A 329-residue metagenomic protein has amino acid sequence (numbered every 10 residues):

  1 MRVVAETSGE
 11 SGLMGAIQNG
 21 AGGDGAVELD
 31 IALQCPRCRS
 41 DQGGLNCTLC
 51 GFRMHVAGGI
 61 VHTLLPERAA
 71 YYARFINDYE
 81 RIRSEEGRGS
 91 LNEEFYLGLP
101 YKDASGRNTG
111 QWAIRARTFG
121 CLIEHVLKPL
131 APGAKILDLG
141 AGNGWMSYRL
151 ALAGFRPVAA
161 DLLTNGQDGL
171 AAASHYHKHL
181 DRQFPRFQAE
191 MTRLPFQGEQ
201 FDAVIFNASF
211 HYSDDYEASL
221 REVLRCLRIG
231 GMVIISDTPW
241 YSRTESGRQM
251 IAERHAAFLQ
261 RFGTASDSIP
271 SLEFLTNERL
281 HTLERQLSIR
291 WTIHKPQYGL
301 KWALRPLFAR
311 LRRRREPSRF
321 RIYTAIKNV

Functional and structural regions predicted by a protein language model:
R2-A5, G9-G89: N-terminal auxiliary segments of SAM/dcSAM-dependent transferases
G58-L130: Conserved class I S-adenosyl-L-methionine
L137, N143-R193: Class I SAM-dependent methyltransferase SAM/SAH-binding core
T192-V204: A short acidic, Gly/Pro-enriched loop at the edge of an enzyme's catalytic core that lines a small-molecule cofactor
A203-D215: A short SAM/SAH-binding and catalytic strip from SAM-dependent methyltransferases
E217-M232: A short glycine-rich, Lys/Arg-flanked "PGG" loop and its adjoining helix->strand segment in the class I
I234-F258: Conserved class I S-adenosyl-L-methionine
I269-H294: Short alpha-helix
